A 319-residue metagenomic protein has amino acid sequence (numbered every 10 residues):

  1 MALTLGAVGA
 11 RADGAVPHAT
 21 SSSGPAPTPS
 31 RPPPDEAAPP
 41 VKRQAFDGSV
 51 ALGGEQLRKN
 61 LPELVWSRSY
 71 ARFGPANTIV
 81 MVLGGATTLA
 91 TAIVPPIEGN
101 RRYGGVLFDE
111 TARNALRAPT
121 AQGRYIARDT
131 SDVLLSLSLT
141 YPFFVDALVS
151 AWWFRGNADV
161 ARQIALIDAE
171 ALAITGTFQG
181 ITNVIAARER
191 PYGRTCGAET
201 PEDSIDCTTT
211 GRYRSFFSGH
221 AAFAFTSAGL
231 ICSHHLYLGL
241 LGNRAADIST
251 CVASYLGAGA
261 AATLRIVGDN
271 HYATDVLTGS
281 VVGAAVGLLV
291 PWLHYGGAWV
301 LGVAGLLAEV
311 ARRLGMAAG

Functional and structural regions predicted by a protein language model:
M1-G6: Bacterial N-terminal signal peptides
V8-W153, V160, T200-G211, L240 (+2 more regions): N-terminal targeting leaders of membrane proteins
S67-L83, A127-L134, Q163-L166, F216-S218 (+2 more regions): Membrane-penetrating hydrophobic segments
L89, F143, A147, I181 (+2 more regions): Alpha-helical transmembrane segments of multipass membrane proteins
W153-F178: Interfacial segments of alpha-helical transmembrane regions
I174-T195: Transmembrane alpha-helix/helix-exit interface in multi-pass inner-membrane proteins
T195-G319: Membrane-embedded catalytic cores of phosphoryl/pyrophosphoryl-handling enzymes
